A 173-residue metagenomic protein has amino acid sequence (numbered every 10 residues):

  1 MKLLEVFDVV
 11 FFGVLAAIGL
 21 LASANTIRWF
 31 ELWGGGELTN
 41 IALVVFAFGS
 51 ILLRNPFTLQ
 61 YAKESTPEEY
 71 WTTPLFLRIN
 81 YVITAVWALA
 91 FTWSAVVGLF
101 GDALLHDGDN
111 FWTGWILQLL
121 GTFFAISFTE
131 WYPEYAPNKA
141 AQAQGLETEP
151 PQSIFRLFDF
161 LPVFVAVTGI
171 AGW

Functional and structural regions predicted by a protein language model:
K2-T39: Long, highly hydrophobic alpha-helical transmembrane signal-anchor segments
L15-S23, A47-I51, G98, A125-T129 (+1 more regions): Structural signal for membrane-spanning alpha-helices in multi-pass inner-membrane proteins, emphasizing helix cores
A17, N40-F57, L89-F91, V96: Mid-bilayer segments of alpha-helical transmembrane spans in multi-pass integral membrane proteins that mediate
E31-S50, T113-T122: Alpha-helical transmembrane segments
F48-S65, I83, F128-K139: Membrane-water interface of transmembrane alpha-helices
S65-L89, N110-W112, Q142-F158: Membrane-helix boundary/juxtamembrane motif in polytopic membrane proteins
A88-G108, V167-W173: Alpha-helical transmembrane segments and their membrane-interface junctions in multi-pass membrane proteins
D107-S153: Alpha-helical transmembrane segments and their immediate juxtamembrane interface regions
